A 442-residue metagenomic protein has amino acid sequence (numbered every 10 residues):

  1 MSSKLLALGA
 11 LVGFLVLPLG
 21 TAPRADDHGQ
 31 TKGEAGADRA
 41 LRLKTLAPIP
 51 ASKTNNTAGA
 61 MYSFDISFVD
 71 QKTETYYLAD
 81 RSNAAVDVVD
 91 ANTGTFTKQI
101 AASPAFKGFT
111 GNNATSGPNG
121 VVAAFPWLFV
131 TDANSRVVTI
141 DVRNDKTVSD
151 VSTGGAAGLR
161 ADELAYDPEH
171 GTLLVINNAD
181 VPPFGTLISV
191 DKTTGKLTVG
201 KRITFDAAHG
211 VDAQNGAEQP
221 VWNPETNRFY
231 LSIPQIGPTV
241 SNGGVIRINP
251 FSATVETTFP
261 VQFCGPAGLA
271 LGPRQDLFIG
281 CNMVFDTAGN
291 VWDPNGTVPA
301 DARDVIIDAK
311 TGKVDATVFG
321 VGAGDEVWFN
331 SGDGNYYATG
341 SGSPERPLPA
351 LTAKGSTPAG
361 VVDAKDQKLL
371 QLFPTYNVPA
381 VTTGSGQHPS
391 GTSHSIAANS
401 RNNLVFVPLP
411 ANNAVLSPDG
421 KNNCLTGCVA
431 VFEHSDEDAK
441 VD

Functional and structural regions predicted by a protein language model:
M1-G9: Bacterial N-terminal signal peptides that target proteins for export
G9-P18: Bacterial N-terminal signal peptides
P18-D442: Predominantly soluble domains enriched in secretory-pathway, periplasmic, or organellar proteins
